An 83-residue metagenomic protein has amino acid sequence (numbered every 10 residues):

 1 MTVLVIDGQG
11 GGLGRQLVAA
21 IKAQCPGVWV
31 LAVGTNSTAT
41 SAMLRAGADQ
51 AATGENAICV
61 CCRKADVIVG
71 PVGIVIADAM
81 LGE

Functional and structural regions predicted by a protein language model:
M1, A23, A42, D49 (+1 more regions): General secondary-structure edge motif
M1-S37: Glycine-rich phosphate/diphosphate-binding loop of Rossmann-like nucleotide-binding domains
M1-V5, G47, D66: Exposed boundary/loop context
G10-L17, T40, I76-E83: Short glycine/serine/threonine-rich phosphate/pyrophosphate-binding segments that cradle anionic phosphate groups
K22-C25, M43-L44, C59-C62: Solvent-exposed alpha-helices and their adjacent loops that cap or buttress functional pockets in soluble metabolic
V28-T53: N-terminal beta-loop-helix "entrance" segment that forms/cooperates in small-molecule cofactor or anionic ligand
Q50-E83: Glycine-rich phosphate-binding loop
